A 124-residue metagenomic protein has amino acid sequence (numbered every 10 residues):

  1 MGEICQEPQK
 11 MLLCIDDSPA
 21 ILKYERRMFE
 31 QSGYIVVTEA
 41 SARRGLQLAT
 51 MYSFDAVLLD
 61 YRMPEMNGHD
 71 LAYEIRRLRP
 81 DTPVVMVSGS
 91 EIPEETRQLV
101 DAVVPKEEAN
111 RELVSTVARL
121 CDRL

Functional and structural regions predicted by a protein language model:
M1-M11, A109-L124: Non-catalytic signal-transmission and effector/linker regions of two-component phosphorelay proteins
Q9-A20, E25-F29, V57: Conserved acidic segment of CheY-like receiver
T38-Q47, G68: Helix N-cap/capping motif at the beta->alpha junctions
Q47, H69-P80: Short amphipathic alpha-helix used as the core "switch/output" element in two-component signaling
S53-D55, R79-P83: His-Asp phosphorelay/catalytic-motif detector in bacterial-type signaling
D60: Active-site residues of response regulator receiver
M63: Receiver (REC) domain active-site loop signature in two-component systems and cognate sites in sensor histidine kinases
